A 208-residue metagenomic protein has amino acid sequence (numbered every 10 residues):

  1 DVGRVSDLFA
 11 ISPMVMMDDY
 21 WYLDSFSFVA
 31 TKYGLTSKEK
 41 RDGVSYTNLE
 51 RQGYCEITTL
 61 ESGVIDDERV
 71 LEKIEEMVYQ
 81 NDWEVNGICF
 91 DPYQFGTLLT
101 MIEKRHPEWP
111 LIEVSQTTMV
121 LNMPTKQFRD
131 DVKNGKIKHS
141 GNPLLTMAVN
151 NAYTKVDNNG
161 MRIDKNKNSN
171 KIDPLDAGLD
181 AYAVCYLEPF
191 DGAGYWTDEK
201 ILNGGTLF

Functional and structural regions predicted by a protein language model:
D1-Q116, N122, K126, H139-F208: RNase H-like, metal-dependent nuclease domains and their acidic two-metal-ion catalytic environment used
P124-N134: Short, surface-exposed amphipathic charged segments that create phosphate/polyanion-binding patches used for binding
